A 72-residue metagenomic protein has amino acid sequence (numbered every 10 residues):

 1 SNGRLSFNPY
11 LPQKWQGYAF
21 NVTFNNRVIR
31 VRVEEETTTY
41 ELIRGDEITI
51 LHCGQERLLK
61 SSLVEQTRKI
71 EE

Functional and structural regions predicted by a protein language model:
S1-E72: Non-catalytic C-terminal accessory modules of carbohydrate-active enzymes
